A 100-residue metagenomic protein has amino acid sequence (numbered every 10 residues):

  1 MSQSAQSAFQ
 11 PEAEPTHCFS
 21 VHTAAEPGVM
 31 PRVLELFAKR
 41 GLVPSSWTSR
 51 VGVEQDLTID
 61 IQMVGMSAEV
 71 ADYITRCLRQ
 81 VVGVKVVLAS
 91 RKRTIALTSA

Functional and structural regions predicted by a protein language model:
S2-A100: A conserved regulatory-domain signal marking ACT and ACT-like small-molecule sensing domains and adjacent regulatory
